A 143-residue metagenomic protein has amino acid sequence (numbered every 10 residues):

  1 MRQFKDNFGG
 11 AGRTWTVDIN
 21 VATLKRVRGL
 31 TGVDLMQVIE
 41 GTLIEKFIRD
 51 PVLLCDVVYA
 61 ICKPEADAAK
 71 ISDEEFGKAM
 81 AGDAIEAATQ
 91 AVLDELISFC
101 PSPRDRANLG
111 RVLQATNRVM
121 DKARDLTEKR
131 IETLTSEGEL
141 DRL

Functional and structural regions predicted by a protein language model:
M1-G9, V33-R49, P64-L143: Charged interaction scaffolds used for protein-protein
M1-T16, A22-K25: Long, amphipathic alpha-helical "stalk/connector" segments that mediate intersubunit docking and mechanical coupling
R13-T14, K25-G29, I48, C62-A66: A short, ordered amphipathic alpha-helix with a cationic face
V17-N20, F47, P51: Hydrophobic alpha-helical segments and helix-packing faces
V21-I39: Short, surface-exposed, low-complexity cationic segments
D50-A60: Elongated alpha-helical scaffolds
